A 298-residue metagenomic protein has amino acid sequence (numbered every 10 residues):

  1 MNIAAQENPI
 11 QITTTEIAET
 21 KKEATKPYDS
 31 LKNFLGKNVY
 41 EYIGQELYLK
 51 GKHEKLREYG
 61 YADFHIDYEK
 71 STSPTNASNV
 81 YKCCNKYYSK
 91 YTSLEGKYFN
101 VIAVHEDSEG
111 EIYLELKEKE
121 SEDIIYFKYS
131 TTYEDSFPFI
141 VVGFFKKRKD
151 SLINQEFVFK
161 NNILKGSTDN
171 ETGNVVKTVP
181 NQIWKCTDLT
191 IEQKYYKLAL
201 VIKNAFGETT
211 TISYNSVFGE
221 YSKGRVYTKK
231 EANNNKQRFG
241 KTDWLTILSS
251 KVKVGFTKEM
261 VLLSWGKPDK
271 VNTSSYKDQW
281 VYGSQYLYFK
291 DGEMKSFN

Functional and structural regions predicted by a protein language model:
M1-A4: C-terminal segment of classical bacterial N-terminal signal peptides
Q6-Y59, Y88-K97, I102-N298: Residues within mature, well-folded domains
Y68-Y81: A low-complexity, Ser/Thr/Gly/Pro-enriched, surface-exposed linker/loop concept that marks segments flanking
Y81-Y88: N-terminal post-signal-peptidase region of extra-cytosolic proteins
